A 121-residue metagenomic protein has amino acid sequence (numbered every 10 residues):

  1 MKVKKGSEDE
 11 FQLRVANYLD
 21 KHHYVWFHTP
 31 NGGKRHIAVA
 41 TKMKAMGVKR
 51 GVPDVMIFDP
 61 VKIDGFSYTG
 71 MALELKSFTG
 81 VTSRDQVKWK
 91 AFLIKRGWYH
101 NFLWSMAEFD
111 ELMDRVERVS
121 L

Functional and structural regions predicted by a protein language model:
M1-L121: Catalytic phosphate/metal-binding cores of nucleic-acid and nucleotide-processing enzymes, i.e., regions that mediate
